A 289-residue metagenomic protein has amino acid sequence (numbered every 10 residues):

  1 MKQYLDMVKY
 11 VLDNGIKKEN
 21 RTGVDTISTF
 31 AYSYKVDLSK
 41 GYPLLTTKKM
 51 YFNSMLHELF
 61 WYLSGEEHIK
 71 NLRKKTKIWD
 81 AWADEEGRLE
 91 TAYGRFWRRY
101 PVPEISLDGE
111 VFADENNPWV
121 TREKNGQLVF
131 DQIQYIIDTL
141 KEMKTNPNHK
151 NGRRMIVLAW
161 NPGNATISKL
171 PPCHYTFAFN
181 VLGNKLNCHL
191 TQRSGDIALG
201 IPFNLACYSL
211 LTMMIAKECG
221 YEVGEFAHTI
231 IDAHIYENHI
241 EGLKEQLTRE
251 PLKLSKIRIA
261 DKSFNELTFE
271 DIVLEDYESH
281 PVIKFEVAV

Functional and structural regions predicted by a protein language model:
M1-V289: Terminal, non-catalytic protein-protein interaction segments that mediate quaternary/complex assembly
